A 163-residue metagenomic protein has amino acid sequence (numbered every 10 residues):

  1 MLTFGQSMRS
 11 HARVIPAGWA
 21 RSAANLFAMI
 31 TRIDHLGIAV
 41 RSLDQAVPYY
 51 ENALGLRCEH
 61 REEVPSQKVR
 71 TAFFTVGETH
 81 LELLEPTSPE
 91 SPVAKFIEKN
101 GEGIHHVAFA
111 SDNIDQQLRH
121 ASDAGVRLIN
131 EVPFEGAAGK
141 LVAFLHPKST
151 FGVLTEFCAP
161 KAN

Functional and structural regions predicted by a protein language model:
S22-Q45, E102-S111, P160-N163: N-terminal beta-strand motif that seeds the catalytic metal site of vicinal oxygen chelate
R32-D34, L56-K68, T87-H105, H120 (+1 more regions): A cross-kingdom feature marking solvent-exposed beta-strand/loop segments within repeated, beta-rich binding/scaffold
I33, V40, Y50, F74 (+5 more regions): Short, structured motif recognition centered on aromatic/hydrophobic residues
D44-R57: Amphipathic alpha-helical segments
A72-T75, E82, F109, L118-N163: Vicinal oxygen chelate
